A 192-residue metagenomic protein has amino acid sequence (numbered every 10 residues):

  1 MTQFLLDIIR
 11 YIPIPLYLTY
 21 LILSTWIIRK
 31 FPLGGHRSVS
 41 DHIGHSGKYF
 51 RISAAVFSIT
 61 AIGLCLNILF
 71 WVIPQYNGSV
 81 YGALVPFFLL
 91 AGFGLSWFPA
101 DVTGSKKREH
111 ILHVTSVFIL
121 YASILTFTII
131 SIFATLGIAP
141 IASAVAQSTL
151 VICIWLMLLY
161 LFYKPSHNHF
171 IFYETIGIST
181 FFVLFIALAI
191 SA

Functional and structural regions predicted by a protein language model:
M1-I8, N67-V80, I129-S143, I190-A192: Helix-coil boundary and interhelical linker segments in multi-pass alpha-helical membrane proteins
M1-Q75: N-terminal topogenic module of multi-pass integral membrane proteins
I14-L23, A55-L66, L120-I130, I152-M157 (+1 more regions): Hydrophobic cores of alpha-helical transmembrane segments in multi-pass inner/ER membrane proteins, independent
T25-G34, G92-K106, C153-H169, L188-I190: C-terminal ends of transmembrane alpha-helices and the immediately adjacent extracellular/lumenal or cytosolic loop
L33-F57, Y81-V85, G104-Y121, H167-F181: Juxtamembrane helix-loop boundaries in multi-pass membrane proteins
A55, G63-S96, A100: A glycine-rich, hydrophobic loop/mini-helix early in the fold
P86-Q147: Membrane-proximal helix-loop-helix units in multi-pass membrane proteins
I129-A192: Terminal transmembrane helical module of multi-pass membrane proteins
